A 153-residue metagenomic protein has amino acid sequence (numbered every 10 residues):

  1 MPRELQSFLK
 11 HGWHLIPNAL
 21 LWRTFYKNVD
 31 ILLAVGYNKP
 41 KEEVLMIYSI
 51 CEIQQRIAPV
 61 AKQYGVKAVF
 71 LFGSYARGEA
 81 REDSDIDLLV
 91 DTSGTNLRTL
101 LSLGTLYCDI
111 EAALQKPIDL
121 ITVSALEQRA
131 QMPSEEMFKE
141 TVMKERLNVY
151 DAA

Functional and structural regions predicted by a protein language model:
F25-A68, R77-G78, E82, S93-A153: Catalytic core of pol beta-like nucleotidyltransferases
L71, I86-L88: A structural signal for short, well-ordered beta-strand segments
S74: P-loop (Walker A) phosphate-binding loop of NTP-binding proteins
